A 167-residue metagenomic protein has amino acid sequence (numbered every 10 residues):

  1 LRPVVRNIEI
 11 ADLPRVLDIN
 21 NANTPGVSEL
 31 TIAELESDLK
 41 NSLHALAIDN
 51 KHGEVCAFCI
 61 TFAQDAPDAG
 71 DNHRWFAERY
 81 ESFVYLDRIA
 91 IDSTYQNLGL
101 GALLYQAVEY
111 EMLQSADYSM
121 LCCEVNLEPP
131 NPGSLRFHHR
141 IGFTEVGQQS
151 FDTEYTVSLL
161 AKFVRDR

Functional and structural regions predicted by a protein language model:
R2-V16: A short beta-loop-alpha structural element at the N-terminal edge of CoA-dependent acyl/N-acetyltransferase catalytic
P3, G53-F58, V84: Glycine-rich phosphate/pyrophosphate-binding loop shared by adenosine-nucleotide-utilizing enzymes
P25-K51, A66: Active-site rim helix/loop that mediates acceptor-substrate recognition in acyltransferases
I60-R88: Conserved acyl-donor/pantetheine-binding loop and adjacent beta-alpha core of acyl/acetyltransferases and related
D87-N97, N126-E128: A short, internal acetyl-CoA/4′-phosphopantetheine-binding micro-motif in the GNAT/acyltransferase core
I91, N97-Y110, R140: Conserved acetyl-CoA-binding loop-helix of GNAT-fold acetyltransferases
M112-L127: Conserved GNAT acetyl-CoA-binding A-motif
E124-N126, H139-S158: Conserved catalytic-core motifs of GNAT/GCN5-like acyltransferases
